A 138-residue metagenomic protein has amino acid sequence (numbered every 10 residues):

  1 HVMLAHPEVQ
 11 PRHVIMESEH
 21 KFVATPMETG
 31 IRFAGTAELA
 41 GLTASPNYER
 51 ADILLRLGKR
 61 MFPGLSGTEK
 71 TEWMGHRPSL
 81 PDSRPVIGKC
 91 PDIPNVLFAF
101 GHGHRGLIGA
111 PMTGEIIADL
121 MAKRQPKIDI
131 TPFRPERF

Functional and structural regions predicted by a protein language model:
H1-P94: Active-site substrate-recognition segment that forms the wall of the catalytic cavity or substrate channel
H6, V86, C90-F138: C-terminal lid/capping helical subdomain adjacent to the catalytic/cofactor pocket in oxidative enzymes
